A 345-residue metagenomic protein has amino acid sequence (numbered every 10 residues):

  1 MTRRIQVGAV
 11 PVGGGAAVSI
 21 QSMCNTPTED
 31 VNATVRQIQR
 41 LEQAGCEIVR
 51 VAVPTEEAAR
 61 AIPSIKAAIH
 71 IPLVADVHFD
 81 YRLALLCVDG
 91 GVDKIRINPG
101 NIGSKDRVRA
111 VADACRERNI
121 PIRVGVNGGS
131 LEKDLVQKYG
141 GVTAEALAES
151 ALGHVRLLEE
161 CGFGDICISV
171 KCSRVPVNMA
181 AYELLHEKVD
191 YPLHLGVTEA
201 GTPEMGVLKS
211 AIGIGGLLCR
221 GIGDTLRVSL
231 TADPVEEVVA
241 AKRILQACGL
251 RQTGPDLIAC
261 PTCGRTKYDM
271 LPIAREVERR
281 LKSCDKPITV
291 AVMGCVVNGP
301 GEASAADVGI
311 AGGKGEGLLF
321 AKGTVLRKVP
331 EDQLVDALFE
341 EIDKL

Functional and structural regions predicted by a protein language model:
M1-S22, R116, R279: N-terminal amphipathic alpha-helix/helix-capping segment at the start of soluble metabolic enzymes
G15-A33, A52, I71-F79, L135-A148 (+1 more regions): Active-site mouth loops of central-metabolism enzymes
V18-C24, V49-V51, L73-V77, I95-I97 (+6 more regions): Hydrophobic faces of well-ordered beta-strands that scaffold small-molecule active sites in alpha/beta enzyme cores
N25, D30-V31, E42-I65, R96-S104 (+1 more regions): Glycine-rich, proline-tolerant flexible connector loops at the mouths of alpha/beta enzymes
T55-V77, A110-I122, Y182-L193, V277-L281: Alpha-helix-loop-beta-strand connector modules within alpha/beta enzyme cores
A68-I71, V88-I95, R116-N119, H186-P192 (+3 more regions): Glycine-enriched alpha-helix->loop->beta-strand junction motifs that scaffold or abut catalytic
R82-R123: Hydrophobic or amphipathic alpha-helical targeting/insertion segments
N127-S130, L135-K282: Catalytic alpha/beta core domains of metabolic enzymes, predominantly
